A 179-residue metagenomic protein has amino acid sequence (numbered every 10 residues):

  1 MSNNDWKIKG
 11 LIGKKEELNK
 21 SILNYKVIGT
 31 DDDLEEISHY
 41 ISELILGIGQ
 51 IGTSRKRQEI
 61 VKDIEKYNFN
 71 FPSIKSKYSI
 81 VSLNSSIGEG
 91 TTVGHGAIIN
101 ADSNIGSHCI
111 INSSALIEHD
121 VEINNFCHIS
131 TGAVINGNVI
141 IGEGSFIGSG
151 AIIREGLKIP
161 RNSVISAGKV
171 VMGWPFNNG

Functional and structural regions predicted by a protein language model:
M1, N24-V27, Q58-K62, G88 (+2 more regions): Short, glycine/charged-enriched secondary-structure capping and boundary segments
N3-S21: NAD(P)-binding Rossmann-fold cofactor-contacting core
I12-K15, D31, K75, P175: Residues at the C-termini of beta-strands that transition into short coil/loop
K15, I48, K169: Short secondary-structure boundary segments
N19-S76: Phosphate-bearing ligand-interacting subdomains that bind or position ATP/ADP/UDP/GDP/NAD(P) or nucleotide-linked
S73-G179: Structural signal for interior beta-strand "rungs" in well-ordered beta-sheet cores of soluble enzyme domains
